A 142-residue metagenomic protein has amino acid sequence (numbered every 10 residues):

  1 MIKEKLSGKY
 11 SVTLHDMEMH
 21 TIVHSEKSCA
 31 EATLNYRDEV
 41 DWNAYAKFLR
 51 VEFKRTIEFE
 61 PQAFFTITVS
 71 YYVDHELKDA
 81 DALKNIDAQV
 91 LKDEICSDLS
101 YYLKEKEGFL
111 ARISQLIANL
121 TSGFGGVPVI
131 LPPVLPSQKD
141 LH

Functional and structural regions predicted by a protein language model:
M1-K104, G123-H142: N-terminal intrinsically disordered, cationic/polar leader segments that include organellar targeting peptides
K106-L110, S114-I117: Helix-rich interaction surfaces within compact, conserved domain-sized segments that mediate assembly or partner
N119-T121: Short, highly charge-biased, low-complexity peptide segments
